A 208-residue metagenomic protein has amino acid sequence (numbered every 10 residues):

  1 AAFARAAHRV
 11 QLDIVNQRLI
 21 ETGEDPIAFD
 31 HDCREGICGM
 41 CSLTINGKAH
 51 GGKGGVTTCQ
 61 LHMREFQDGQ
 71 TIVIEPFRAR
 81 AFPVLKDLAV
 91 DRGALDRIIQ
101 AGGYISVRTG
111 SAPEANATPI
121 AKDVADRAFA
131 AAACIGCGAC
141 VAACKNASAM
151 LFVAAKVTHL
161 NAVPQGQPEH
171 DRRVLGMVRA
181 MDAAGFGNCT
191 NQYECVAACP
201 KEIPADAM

Functional and structural regions predicted by a protein language model:
F3-D25, Q70-M208: Ferredoxin-type iron-sulfur electron-transfer modules in oxidoreductases and energy-metabolism complexes
I14-G51, G55: Glycine-rich, N-terminal phosphate-binding loop and its surrounding beta-alpha-beta segment
C38-L95: A generic, well-ordered mixed alpha/beta core segment in the N-terminal half of proteins
